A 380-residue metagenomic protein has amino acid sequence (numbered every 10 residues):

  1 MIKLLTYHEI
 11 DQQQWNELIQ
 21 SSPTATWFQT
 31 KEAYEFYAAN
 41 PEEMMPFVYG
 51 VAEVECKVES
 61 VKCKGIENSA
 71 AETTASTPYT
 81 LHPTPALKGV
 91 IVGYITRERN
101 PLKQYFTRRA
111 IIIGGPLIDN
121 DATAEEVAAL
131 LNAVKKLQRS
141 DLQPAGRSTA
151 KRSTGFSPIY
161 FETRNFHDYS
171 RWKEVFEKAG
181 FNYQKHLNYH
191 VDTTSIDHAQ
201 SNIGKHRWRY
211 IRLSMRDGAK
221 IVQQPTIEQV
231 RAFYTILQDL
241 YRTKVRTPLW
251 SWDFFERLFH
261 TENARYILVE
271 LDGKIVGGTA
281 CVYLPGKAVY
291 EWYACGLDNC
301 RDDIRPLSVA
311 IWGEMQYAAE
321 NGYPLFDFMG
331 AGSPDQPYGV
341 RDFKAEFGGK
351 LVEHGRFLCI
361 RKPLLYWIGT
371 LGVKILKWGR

Functional and structural regions predicted by a protein language model:
M1, I360-R380: Membrane-proximal basic amphipathic "stem/tether" segments
I2-E53, P85-A86, I91-P101, G155 (+2 more regions): A conserved beta-strand-loop-helix scaffold within acyl/acetyltransferase catalytic domains
E53-A86, K135-S157: Intrinsic disorder/low-complexity segments
T96-I113: Conserved acyl-donor/pantetheine-binding loop and adjacent beta-alpha core of acyl/acetyltransferases and related
I111-T123, Y293-I304: Short histidine-centered catalytic/ligand-binding loop motif
N120-D121, T163-D168: Structural motif
A128-A133, F254-P363, W367: Aromatic (often tryptophan-rich) hydrophobic motifs at membrane interfaces
D141, F156-N165, A319-G330: Conserved GNAT acetyl-CoA-binding A-motif
